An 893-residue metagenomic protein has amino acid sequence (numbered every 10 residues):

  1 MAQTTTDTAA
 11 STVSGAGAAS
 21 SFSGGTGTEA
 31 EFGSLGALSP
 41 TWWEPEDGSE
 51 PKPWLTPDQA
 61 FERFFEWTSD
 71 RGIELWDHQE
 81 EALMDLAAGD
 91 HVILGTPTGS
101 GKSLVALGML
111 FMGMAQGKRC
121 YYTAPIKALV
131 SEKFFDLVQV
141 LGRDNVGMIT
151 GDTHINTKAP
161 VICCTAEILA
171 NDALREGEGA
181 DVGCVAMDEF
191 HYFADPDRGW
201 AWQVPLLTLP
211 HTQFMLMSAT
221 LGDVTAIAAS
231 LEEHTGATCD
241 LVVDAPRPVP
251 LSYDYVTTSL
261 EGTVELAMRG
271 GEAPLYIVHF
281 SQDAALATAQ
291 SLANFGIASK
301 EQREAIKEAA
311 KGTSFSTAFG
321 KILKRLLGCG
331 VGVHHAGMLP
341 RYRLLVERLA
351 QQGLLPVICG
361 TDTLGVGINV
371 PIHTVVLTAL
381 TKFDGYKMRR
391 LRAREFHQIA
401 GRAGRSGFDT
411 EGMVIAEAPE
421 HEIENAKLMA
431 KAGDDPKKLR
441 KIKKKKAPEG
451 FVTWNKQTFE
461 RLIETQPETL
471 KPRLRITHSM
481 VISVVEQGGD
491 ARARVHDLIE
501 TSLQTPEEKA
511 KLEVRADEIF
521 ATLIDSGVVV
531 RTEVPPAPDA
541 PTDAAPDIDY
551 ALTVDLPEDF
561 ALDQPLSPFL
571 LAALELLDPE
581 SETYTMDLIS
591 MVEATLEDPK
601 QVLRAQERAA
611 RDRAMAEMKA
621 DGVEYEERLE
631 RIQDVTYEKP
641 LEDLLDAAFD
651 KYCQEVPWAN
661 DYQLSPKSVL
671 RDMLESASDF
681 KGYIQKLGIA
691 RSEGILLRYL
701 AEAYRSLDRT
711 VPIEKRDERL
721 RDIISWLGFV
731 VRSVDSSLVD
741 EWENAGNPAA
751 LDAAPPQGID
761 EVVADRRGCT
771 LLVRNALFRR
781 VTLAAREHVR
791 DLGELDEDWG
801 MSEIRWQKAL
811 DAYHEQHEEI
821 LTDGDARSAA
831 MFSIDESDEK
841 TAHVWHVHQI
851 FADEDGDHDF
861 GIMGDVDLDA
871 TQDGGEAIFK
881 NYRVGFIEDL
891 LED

Functional and structural regions predicted by a protein language model:
M1-M84, A88-V92, I297-G328: Helicase-associated low-complexity/disordered flanking segments
A2-Q3, T8-S21, G332, Q351-Q352 (+3 more regions): Non-catalytic terminal extensions of ATP-dependent helicases
F65-W67, G72-V249, V256, P274-S299: Conserved P-loop/Walker A NTP-binding site and adjacent catalytic elements of P-loop NTPases
Y121-T123, S131, V138-G147, Q282-V357 (+1 more regions): Conserved C-terminal RecA-like helicase domain
K158-A173, C329-R341, L349-N369: Conserved two-lobed SF2 helicase motor
D254-F280, A287-Q290, L344-G353: Conserved interdomain hinge at the start of the Helicase C-terminal
T374-L377, T381-F383, R389-A430: Conserved segment of the helicase C-terminal RecA-like domain
F851-D893: Compact beta-sheet-dominated globular domain cores
